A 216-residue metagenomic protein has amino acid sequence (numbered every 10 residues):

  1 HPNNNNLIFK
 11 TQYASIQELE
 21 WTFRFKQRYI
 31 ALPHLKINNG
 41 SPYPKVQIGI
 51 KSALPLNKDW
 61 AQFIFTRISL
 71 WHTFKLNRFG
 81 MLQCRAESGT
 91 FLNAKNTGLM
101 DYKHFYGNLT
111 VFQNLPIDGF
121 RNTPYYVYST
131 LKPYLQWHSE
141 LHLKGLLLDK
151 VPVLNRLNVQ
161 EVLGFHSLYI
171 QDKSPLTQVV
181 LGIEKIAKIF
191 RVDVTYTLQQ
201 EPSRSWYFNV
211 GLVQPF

Functional and structural regions predicted by a protein language model:
H1-P2, A31-K36, K58-F65, K95-K103 (+4 more regions): Outer-membrane beta-barrel translocator domains and adjoining extracellular loop/strand segments of Gram-negative
P2-I37: Outer-membrane beta-barrel transmembrane domain signature of Gram-negative proteins, especially the mid-to-C-terminal
L7-I8, H34, N38, Y43-L147: C-terminal outer-membrane beta-barrel translocator/porin domains of Gram-negative envelope proteins and their
T11-Q17, W60-T66, L131-S139, V159 (+3 more regions): Residues that define the transmembrane beta-barrel architecture of outer-membrane proteins
L19-F25, I68-F74, A86-S88, W137-L143 (+4 more regions): Residues on the lipid-exposed face of transmembrane beta-strands in outer-membrane beta-barrel proteins
F25-A31, L76-L82, G145-D149, K185-V194 (+1 more regions): Repeated loop/turn-to-beta-strand initiation elements of outer-membrane beta-barrel proteins
I48, I186-F216: Predominantly the C-terminal beta-signal and adjacent terminal strand-loop region of outer-membrane beta-barrel
M81, E140, K144-P152, R156-V179: Outer-membrane beta-barrel transmembrane domain signature
